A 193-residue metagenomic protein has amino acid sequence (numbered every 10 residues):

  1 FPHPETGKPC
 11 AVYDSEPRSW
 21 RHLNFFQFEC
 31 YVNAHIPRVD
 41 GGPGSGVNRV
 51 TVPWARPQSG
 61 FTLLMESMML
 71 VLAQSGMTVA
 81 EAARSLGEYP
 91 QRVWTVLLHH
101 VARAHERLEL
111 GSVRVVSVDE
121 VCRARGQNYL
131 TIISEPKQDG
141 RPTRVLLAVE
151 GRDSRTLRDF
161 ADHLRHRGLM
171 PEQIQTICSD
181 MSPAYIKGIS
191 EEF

Functional and structural regions predicted by a protein language model:
F1-P2, P9-A11: A structured, charge-rich N-terminal accessory region that forms the first stable segment of a protein and links
H3-E5, P43: Short, cysteine/histidine-rich loop/knuckle motifs that typically chelate Zn2+
E5-G7, F193: A short beta-strand motif that forms part of the nucleic acid-binding face of small beta-barrel RNA-binding folds
G7, S15, G151-S154: Extended active-site and interfacial segments that coordinate phosphate-rich ligands in large catalytic machineries
A11-Q127, E172, G188: Short, positively charged, Gly/Tyr-enriched micro-motifs that form contact patches at catalytic or ligand/partner
R92-C178, P183-S190: RNase H-like nuclease fold core
